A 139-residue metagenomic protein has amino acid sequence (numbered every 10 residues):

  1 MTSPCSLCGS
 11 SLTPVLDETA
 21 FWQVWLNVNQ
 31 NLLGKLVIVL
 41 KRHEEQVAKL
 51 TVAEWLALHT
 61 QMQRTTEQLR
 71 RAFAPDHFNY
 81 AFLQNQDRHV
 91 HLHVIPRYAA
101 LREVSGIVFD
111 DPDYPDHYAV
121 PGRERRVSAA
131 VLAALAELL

Functional and structural regions predicted by a protein language model:
M1-L139: HIT superfamily nucleotide-processing domains
